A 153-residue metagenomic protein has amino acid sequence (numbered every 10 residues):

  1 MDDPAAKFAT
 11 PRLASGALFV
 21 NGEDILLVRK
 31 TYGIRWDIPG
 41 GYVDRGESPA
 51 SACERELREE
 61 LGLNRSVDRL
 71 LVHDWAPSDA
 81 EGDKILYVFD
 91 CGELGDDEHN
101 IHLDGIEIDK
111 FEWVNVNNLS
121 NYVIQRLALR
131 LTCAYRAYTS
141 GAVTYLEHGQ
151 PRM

Functional and structural regions predicted by a protein language model:
M1-G16: Acidic, metal-coordinating catalytic segment for phosphate/diphosphate chemistry, firing primarily on the Nudix
A9, R35-W36, D74-S78: Short, solvent-exposed loop/turn segments at secondary-structure junctions
G16, D24, K110: Conserved beta-strand and immediately adjacent loop positions that scaffold enzyme active sites
F19-G22, C91-E93: Active-site beta-strand termini and strand-to-loop segments that position acidic
N21-E59: Conserved Nudix-box catalytic region and its N-terminal flanking loop in Nudix hydrolases and closely related
V43-S66, A76-L127, R152: Unchanged
D68-V72: Conserved S-adenosyl-L-methionine
T132-M153: Charged phosphate-binding loop/patch that engages nucleotide di/tri-phosphates or the phosphate backbone of nucleic
